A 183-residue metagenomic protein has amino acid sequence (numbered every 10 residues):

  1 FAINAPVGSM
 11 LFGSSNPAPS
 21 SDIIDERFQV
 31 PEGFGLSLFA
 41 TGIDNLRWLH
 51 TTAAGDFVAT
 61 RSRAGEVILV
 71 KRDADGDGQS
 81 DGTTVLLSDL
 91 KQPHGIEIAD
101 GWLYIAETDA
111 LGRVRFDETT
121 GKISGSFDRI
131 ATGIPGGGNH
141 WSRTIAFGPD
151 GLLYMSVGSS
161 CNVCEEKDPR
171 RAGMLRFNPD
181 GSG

Functional and structural regions predicted by a protein language model:
F1-G183: Beta-propeller domains with acidic blade repeats across secreted/periplasmic ectodomains and cytosolic WD/CNH propellers
